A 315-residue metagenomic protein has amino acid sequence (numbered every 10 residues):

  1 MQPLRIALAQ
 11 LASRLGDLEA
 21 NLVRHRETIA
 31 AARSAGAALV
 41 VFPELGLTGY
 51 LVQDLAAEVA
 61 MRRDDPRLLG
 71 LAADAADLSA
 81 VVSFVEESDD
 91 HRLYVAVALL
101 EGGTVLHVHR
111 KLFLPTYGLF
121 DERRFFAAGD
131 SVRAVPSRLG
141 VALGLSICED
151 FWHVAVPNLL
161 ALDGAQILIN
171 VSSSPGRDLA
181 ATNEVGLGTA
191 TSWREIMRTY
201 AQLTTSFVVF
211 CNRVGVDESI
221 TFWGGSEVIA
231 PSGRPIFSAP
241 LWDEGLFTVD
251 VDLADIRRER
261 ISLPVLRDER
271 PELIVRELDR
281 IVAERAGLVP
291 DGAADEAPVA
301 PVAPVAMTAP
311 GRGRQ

Functional and structural regions predicted by a protein language model:
Q2-I6: Extreme N-terminal starter segment of soluble prokaryotic enzymes
Q10-G16: Short polar catalytic/cofactor-binding loops
L18, E27-L112, S174-T199, L203-S206: Cys-nucleophile CN-hydrolase/nitrilase-fold catalytic domain and related Cys-dependent amidase chemistry that acts on
V23-A37, A155-G164: Short amphipathic alpha-helices and their capping/turn segments at secondary-structure boundaries
R63-P66, S88-I196, I261-V265: Active-site catalytic loop in hydrolytic enzyme cores
R63-V82, C148-L246: CN hydrolase (nitrilase-like) catalytic-core segments centered on the catalytic cysteine and neighboring Lys/Glu
V82-F84, V95-L99, R133, S226-V228 (+1 more regions): Short beta-strand scaffold segments in enzyme catalytic cores
T199-Y200, S206-Q315: C-terminal beta-strand edge segments of enzyme domains
